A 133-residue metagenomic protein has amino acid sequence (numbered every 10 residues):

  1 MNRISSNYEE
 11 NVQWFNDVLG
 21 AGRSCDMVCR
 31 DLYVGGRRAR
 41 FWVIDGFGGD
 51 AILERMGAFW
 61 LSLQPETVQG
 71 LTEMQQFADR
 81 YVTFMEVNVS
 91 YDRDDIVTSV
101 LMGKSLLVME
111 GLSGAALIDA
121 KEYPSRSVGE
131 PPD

Functional and structural regions predicted by a protein language model:
M1-D133: Membrane-embedded alpha-helical signal segments
